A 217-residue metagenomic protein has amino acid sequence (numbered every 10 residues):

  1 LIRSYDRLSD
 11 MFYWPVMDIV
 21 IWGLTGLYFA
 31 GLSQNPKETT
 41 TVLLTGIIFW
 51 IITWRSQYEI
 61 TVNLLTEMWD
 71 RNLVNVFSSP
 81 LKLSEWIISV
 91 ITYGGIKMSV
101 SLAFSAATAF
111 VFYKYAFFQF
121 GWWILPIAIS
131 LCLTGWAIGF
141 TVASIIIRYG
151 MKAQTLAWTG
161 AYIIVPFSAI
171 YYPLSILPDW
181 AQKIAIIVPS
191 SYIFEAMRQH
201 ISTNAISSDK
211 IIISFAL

Functional and structural regions predicted by a protein language model:
L1-L217: Hydrophobic transmembrane alpha-helices and immediately adjacent juxtamembrane helices of multi-pass inner-membrane
